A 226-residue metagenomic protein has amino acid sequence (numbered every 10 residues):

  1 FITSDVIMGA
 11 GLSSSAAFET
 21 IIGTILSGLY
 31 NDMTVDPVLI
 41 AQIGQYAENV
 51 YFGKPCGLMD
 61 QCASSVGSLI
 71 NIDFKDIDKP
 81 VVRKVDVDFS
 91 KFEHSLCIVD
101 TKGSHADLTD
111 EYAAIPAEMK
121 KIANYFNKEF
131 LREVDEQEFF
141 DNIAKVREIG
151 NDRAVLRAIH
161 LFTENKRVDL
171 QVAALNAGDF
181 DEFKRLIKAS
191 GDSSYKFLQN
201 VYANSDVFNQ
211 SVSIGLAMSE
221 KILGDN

Functional and structural regions predicted by a protein language model:
F1-D88, K221-D225: Gly/Ser-rich oxyanion-binding loop with an adjacent helix/lid that shapes the negatively charged ligand pocket
N71-N226: C-terminal nucleotide
